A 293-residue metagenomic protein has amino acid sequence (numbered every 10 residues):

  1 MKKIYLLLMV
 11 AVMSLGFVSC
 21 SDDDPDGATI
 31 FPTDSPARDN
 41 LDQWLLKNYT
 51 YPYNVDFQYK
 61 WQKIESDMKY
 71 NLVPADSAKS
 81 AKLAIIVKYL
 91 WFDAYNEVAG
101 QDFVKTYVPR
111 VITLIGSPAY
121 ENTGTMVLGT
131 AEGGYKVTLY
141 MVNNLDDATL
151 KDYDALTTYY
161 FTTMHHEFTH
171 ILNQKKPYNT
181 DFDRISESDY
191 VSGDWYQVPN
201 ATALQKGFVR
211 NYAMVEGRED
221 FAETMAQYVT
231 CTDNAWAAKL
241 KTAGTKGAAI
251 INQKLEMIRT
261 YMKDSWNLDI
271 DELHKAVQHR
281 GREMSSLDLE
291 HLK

Functional and structural regions predicted by a protein language model:
K2-M9: Sec-dependent signal peptide recognition, specifically the positively charged N-region followed immediately by
L15-S19: C-terminal motif of bacterial Sec signal peptides marking the signal peptidase cleavage site
S21-A99, V104, A248-K293: Acidic/polar, low-complexity intrinsically disordered N-terminal segments immediately downstream of a Sec signal
P25, A81-T138: Auxiliary, metal-adjacent structural segments of Zn-dependent hydrolase domains
S35, D189-K293: Metalloprotease/metallohydrolase-associated module, dominated by Zn2+-dependent proteases
K69-S77, D146-Y159, G207-V215, G244: Second-shell loop/turn segments in exported
Y95-L114, K175-K176, A235-T245, I270-A276: Surface-exposed patches in mature extracellular/periplasmic domains of secreted proteins
L139, D154-N179, A222: Active-site recognition of the HExxH zinc-binding catalytic motif
